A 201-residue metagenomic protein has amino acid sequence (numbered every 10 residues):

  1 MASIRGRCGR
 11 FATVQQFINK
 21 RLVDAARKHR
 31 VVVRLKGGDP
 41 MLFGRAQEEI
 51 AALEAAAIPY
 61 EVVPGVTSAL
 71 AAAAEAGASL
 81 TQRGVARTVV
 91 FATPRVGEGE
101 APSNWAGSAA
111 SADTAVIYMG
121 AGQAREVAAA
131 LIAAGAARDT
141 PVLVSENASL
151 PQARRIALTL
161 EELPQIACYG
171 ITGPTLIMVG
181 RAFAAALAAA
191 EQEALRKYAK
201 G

Functional and structural regions predicted by a protein language model:
M1, K20, G77-R83, A134 (+1 more regions): Short, hinge-like loop/turn segments at secondary-structure boundaries
M1-V63, E162-P164, Y169: Class I S-adenosyl-L-methionine
A2-S3, V62, Q82, V90-T93 (+1 more regions): Structural signal for conserved beta-strand scaffold positions within catalytic alpha/beta enzyme cores
I4-F11, V66-S68, R87-T88, P94-V96 (+1 more regions): Short, acidic/turn-prone active-site loops that include or flank metal/cofactor- and phosphate-binding residues
F17, R27-V33, R45, A51 (+2 more regions): A contiguous loop/helix-start segment that scaffolds small-molecule binding in enzyme catalytic cores
D39-F43, S68, G122-Q123: Gly/Ser/Thr-rich loops at beta-strand to alpha-helix junctions that form or flank small-molecule/cofactor-binding
A51-A72, R83-V90: Short, acidic/small-residue loops that bind anionic groups at enzyme active sites
L70-G77, A153: Glycine-rich, charge-decorated loop segments at or immediately adjacent to ligand/cofactor-binding or catalytic sites
